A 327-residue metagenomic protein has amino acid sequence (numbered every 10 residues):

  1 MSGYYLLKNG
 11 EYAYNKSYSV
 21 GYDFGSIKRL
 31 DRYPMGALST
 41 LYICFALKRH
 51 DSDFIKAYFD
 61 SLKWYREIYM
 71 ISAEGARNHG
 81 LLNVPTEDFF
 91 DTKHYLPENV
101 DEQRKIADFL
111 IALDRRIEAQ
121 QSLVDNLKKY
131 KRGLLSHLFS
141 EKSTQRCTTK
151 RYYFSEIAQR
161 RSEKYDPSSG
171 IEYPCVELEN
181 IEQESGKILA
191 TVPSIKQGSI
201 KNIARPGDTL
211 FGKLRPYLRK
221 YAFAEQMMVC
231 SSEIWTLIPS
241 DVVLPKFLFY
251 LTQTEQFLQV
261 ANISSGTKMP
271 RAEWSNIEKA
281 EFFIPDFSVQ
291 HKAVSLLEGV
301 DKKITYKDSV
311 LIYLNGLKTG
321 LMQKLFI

Functional and structural regions predicted by a protein language model:
M1, N78, I111, Q197-G198: Short, solvent-exposed loop/turn positions at domain surfaces that link secondary-structure elements or cap domain
M1, Y12, R29-Y33, A37 (+3 more regions): DNA target-recognition patches
G3-W64, I200-T254, E273-W274: A short beta-sheet element
M35-L41, E74-D101, L214, M228-W235 (+1 more regions): A short glycine-rich beta-alpha junction/loop motif
L96-T148, E281-I327: Amphipathic alpha-helical coiled-coil/heptad-repeat segments
E141-Y165: Non-catalytic DNA-recognition/assembly elements of restriction-modification systems
